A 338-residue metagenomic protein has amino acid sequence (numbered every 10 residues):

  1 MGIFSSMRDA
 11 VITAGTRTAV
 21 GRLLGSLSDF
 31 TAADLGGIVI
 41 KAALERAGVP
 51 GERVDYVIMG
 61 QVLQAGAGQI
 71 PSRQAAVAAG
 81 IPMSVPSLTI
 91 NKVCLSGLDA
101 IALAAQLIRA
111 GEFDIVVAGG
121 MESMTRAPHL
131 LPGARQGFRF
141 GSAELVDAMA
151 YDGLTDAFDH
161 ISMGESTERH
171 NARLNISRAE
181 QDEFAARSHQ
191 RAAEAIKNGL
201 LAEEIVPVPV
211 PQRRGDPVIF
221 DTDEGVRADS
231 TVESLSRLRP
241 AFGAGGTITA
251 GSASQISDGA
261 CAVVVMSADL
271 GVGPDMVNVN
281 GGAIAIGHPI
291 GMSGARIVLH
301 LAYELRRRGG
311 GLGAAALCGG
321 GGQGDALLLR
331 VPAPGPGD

Functional and structural regions predicted by a protein language model:
G2-A67, P71-A79, P86, S166-R178 (+3 more regions): Conserved active-site "lid/cap" helical segment
G2-F30, A42, L145, A172 (+6 more regions): Condensing-enzyme catalytic core mediating Claisen C-C bond formation in acyl metabolism
F4, G120-E122, A127-H129, G164 (+5 more regions): Conserved N-terminal phosphate-binding loop of PLP-dependent enzymes in the Aspartate aminotransferase
R17-T18, F30-A33, G37, E180-M276: N-terminal extracellular/periplasmic Venus flytrap/periplasmic-binding protein-like
E52-G60, P86-N91, V116-M121, E180-R187 (+4 more regions): Beta-strand segments within the central parallel beta-sheet cores of soluble alpha/beta enzyme folds
Q61-I115, A157-M163, D229-Q255, L270-R296 (+1 more regions): Conserved catalytic cysteine-centered active-site region of acyl-thioester-dependent Claisen-condensing enzymes
K92-E122, N171-L200, V263-S267, P289-G310 (+1 more regions): Active-site-proximal alpha-helical scaffold in enzymes
I115-H170: Flexible glycine-/small-residue-enriched beta->alpha junction loops that bind anionic phosphate/pyrophosphate groups
